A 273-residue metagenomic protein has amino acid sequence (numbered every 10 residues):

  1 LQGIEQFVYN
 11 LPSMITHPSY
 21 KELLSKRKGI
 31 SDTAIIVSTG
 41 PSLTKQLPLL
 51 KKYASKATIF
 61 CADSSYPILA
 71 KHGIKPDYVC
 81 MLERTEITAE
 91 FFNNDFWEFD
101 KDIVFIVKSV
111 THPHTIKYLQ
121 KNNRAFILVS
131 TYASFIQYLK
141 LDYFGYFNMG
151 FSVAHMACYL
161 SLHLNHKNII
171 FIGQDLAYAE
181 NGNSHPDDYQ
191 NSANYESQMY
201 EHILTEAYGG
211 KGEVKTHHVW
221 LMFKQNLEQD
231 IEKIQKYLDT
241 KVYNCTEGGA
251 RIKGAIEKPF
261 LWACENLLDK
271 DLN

Functional and structural regions predicted by a protein language model:
L1-I36, P41-T58, P67, K71 (+6 more regions): N-terminal donor/sugar-recognition subdomains of glycan-related enzymes, prototypically the membrane-proximal stem
T58-C61, K75-R84, I106, R124-S130 (+2 more regions): Short hydrophobic/aromatic-enriched beta-strand-loop microsegments
C61, I127, N168-G173, E180 (+1 more regions): A structural signal for short, well-ordered beta-strand segments and their strand-loop junctions that often border
D63-Y66, M81-T88, S109-T111, S130-S134 (+1 more regions): Short, acidic/turn-prone active-site loops that include or flank metal/cofactor- and phosphate-binding residues
S65-Y66, G73-E83, S161-H185: Glycine-rich phosphate/pyrophosphate-binding loops and their adjacent beta-strand/loop elements at enzyme active sites
C80-K101, V129, P186-L204, W262-D271: Acidic, Ser/Thr-rich peripheral helices and adjacent loops at domain boundaries
P113-I172, L176: Active-site/ligand-binding-proximal alpha/beta "capping" segment
A157, I170, Q174-S184, D188-Y195 (+2 more regions): Non-catalytic helical/linker scaffolds that mediate oligomerization, partner binding, and domain coupling around large
